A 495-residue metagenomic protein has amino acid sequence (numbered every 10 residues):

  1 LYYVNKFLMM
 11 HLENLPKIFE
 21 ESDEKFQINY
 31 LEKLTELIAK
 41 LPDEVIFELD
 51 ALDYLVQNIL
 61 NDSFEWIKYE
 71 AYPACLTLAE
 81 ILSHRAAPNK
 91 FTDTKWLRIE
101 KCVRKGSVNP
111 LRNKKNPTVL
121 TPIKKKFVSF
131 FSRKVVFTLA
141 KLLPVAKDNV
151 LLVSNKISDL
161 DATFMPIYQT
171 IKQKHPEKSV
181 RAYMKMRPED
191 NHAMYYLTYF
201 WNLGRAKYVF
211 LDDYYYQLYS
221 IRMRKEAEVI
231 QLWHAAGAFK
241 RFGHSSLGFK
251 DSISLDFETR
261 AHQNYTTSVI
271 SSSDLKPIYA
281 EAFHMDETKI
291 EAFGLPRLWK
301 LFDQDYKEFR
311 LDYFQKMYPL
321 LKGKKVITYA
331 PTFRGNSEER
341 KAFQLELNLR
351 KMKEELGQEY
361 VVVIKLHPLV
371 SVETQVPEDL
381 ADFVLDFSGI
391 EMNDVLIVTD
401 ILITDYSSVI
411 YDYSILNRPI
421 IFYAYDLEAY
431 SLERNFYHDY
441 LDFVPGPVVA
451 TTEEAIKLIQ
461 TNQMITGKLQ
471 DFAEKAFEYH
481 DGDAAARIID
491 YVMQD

Functional and structural regions predicted by a protein language model:
K17-T121, K125: Membrane-interface aromatic/basic loop that binds lipid-linked glycans or pyrophosphate carriers, typified by
R104-G204, Y208: N-terminal pre-catalytic "stem/leader" segment of glycosyltransferase-like enzymes
P122-V136, F239-K240, S245-S246, S252-E339 (+2 more regions): A nucleotide-sugar donor-handling region in carbohydrate enzymes
D159-T170, P296-V376, V449, A486: Conserved catalytic-core segment of nucleotide-activated headgroup transferases in glycan assembly
M165-Q169, R187-D256: Extended catalytic core of nucleotide-activated donor transferases of GT-like folds
V209-Y216, S220-A238, I390-R434: A donor-sugar binding/catalytic signature common to diverse glycosyltransferases and related nucleotide-sugar
D379, S408-A476: Catalytic binding pocket for nucleotide-activated donors in carbohydrate/polymer assembly enzymes
D481-D495: C-terminal alpha-helical cap of glycosyltransferases
